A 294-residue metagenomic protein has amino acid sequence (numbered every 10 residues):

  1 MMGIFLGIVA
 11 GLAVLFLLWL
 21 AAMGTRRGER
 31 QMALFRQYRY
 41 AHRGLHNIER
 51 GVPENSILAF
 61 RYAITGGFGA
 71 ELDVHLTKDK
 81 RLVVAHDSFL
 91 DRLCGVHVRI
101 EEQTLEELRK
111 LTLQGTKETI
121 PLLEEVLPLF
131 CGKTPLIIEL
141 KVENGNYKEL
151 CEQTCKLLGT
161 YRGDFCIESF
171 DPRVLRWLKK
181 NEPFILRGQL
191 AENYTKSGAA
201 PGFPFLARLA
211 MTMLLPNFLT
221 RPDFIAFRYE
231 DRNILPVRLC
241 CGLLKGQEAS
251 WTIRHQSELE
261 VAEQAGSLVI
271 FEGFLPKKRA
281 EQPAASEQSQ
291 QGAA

Functional and structural regions predicted by a protein language model:
M2-A294: Phosphate-group recognition and catalysis centered on beta-loop-alpha active-site segments
